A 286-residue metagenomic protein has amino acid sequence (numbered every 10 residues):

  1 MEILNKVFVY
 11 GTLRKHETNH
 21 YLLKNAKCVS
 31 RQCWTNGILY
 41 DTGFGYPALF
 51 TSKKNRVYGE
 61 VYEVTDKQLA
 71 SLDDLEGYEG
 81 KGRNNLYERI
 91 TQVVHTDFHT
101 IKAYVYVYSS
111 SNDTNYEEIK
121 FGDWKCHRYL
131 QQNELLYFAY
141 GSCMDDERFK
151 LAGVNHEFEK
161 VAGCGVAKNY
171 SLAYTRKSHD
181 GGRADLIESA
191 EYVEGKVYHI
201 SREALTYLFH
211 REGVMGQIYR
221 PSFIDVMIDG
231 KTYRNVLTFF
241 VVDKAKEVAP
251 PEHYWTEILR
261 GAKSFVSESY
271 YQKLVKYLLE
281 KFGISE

Functional and structural regions predicted by a protein language model:
E2-E286: A glycine-rich, hydrophobic/aromatic-adjacent loop/helix-cap motif
